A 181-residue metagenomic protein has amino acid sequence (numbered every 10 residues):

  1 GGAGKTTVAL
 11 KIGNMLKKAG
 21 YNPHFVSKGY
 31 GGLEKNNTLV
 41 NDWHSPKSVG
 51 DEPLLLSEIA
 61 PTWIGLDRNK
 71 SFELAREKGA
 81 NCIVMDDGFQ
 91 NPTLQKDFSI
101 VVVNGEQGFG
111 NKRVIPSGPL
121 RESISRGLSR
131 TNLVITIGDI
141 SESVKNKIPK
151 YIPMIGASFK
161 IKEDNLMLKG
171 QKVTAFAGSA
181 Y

Functional and structural regions predicted by a protein language model:
G1-D42: Walker A (P-loop) phosphate-binding motif
G2, S48, F176: Short glycine/serine/threonine-biased micro-segments
Y30-K147: Phosphate/Mg2+-binding loops and adjacent switch elements in nucleotide/diphosphate-handling enzyme cores
I64, F176-A177: Small/polar loops that bind or transfer phosphate-bearing groups
S99-V103, L128-G138, P149-I161, N165 (+2 more regions): Conserved beta-strand/loop subsegment of P-loop NTPase cores
Y181: PRPP/pyrophosphate-binding module of the type I phosphoribosyltransferase fold
